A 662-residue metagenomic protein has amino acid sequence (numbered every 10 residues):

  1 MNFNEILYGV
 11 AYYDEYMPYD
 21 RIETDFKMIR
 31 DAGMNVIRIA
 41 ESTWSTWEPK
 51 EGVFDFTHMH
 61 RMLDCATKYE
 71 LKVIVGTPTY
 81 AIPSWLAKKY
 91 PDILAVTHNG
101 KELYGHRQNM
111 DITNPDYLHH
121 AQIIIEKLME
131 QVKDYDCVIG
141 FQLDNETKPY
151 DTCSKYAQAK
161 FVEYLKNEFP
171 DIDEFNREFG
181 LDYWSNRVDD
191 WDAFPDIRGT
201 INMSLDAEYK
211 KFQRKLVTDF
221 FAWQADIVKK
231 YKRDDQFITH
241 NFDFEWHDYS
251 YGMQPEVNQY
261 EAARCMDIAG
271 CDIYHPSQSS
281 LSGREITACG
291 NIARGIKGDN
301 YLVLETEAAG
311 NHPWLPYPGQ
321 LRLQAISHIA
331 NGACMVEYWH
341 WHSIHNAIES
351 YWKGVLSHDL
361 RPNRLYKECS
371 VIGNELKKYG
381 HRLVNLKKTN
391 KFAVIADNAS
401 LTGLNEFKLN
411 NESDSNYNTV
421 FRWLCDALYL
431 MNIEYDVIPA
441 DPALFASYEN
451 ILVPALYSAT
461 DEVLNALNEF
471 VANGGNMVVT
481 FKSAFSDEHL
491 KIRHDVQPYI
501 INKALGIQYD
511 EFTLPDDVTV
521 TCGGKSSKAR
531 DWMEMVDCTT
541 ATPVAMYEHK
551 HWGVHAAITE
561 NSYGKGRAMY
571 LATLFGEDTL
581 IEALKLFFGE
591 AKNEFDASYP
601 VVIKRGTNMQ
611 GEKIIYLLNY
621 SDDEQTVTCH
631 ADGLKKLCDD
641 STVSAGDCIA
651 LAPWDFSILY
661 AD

Functional and structural regions predicted by a protein language model:
M1-V36, P49, R382: N-terminal carbohydrate-binding accessory modules
F3, L7, A40-E41, W47-G52 (+6 more regions): Aromatic- and acidic-residue-enriched carbohydrate-binding clefts of CAZyme catalytic domains
Y8-M17, S42-T57, L103-Q122, T147-D151 (+6 more regions): The substrate-binding groove and active-site-proximal loops of carbohydrate-active enzymes, especially glycoside
V10, I29, I37, A66 (+7 more regions): Conserved, mostly hydrophobic/aromatic
Y16-R30, K127, S250-A262, Y317-A325: Short, acidic/polar
E23-R30, R38-H98, Q224-Y231: Aromatic-lined substrate-binding rim segments of carbohydrate-active enzymes
E102-I268, D272-S279, G283-E285: Polysaccharide-binding and catalytic clefts of secreted carbohydrate-active enzymes
W191-F194, A222, K230, D234 (+1 more regions): Carbohydrate-binding surfaces of carbohydrate-active enzymes
